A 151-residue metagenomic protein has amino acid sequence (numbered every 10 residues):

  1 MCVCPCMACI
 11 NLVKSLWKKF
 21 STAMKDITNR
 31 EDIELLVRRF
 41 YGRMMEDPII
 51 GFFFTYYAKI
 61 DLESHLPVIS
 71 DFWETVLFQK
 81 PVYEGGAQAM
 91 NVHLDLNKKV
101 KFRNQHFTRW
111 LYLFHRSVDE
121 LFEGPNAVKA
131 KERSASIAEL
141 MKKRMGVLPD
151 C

Functional and structural regions predicted by a protein language model:
C2-C4, C9: Compositionally biased low-complexity segments enriched in histidine and/or tyrosine
K25-N29, K131-C151: Short terminal or interdomain "cap/linker" segment that borders an active site or interface and mediates
I33-F40: Short, aromatic-enriched amphipathic alpha-helices that serve as compact interaction elements
L36, I69-F72, R133, I137: C-terminal ligand-sensing/allosteric alpha-helical core of TetR-family HTH transcriptional regulators
Y41-Y112, V118, R144-G146: Heme-based O2/NO sensor domains and their adjacent alpha-helical segments, primarily globin folds but also including
H115-A127: Well-ordered alpha/beta subsegment
